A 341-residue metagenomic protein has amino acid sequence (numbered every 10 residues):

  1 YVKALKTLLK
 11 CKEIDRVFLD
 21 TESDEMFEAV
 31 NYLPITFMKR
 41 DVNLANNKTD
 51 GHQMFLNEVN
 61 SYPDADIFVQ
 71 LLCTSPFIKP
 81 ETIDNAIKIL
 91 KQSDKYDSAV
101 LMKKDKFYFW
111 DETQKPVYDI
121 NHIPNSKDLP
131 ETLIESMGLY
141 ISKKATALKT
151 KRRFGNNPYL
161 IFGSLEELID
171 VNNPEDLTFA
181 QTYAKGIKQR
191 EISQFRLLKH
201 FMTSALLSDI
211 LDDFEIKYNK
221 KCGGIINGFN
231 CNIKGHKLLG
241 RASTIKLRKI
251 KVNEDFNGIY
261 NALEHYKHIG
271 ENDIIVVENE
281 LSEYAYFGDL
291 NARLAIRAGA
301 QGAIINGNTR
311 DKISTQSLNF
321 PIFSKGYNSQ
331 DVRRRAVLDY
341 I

Functional and structural regions predicted by a protein language model:
Y1-D20: N-terminal glycine-rich phosphate-binding loop and ensuing alpha1 helix
L5, F27, N291-A292: Generic hydrophobic/aromatic pocket-lining and core-packing "Φ" positions
L9-K10, K91, I296: Non-catalytic positions within long, well-ordered alpha-helices that form the structural scaffold/packing of enzyme
F18, D24-V69, F77-K88: Short phosphate-binding loop-to-helix
T21-M26, D105-K106, T146, G307-R310: Short, polar loop motifs at secondary-structure junctions
Q53-M54, S75-E167: Conserved core of the sugar-phosphate nucleotidyltransferase
S164-S193: C-terminal and late-domain segments of enzyme folds
H200-I341: Feature captures the catalytic cores and cofactor-binding loops of soluble hydro-lyases/lyases that act on carboxylate
